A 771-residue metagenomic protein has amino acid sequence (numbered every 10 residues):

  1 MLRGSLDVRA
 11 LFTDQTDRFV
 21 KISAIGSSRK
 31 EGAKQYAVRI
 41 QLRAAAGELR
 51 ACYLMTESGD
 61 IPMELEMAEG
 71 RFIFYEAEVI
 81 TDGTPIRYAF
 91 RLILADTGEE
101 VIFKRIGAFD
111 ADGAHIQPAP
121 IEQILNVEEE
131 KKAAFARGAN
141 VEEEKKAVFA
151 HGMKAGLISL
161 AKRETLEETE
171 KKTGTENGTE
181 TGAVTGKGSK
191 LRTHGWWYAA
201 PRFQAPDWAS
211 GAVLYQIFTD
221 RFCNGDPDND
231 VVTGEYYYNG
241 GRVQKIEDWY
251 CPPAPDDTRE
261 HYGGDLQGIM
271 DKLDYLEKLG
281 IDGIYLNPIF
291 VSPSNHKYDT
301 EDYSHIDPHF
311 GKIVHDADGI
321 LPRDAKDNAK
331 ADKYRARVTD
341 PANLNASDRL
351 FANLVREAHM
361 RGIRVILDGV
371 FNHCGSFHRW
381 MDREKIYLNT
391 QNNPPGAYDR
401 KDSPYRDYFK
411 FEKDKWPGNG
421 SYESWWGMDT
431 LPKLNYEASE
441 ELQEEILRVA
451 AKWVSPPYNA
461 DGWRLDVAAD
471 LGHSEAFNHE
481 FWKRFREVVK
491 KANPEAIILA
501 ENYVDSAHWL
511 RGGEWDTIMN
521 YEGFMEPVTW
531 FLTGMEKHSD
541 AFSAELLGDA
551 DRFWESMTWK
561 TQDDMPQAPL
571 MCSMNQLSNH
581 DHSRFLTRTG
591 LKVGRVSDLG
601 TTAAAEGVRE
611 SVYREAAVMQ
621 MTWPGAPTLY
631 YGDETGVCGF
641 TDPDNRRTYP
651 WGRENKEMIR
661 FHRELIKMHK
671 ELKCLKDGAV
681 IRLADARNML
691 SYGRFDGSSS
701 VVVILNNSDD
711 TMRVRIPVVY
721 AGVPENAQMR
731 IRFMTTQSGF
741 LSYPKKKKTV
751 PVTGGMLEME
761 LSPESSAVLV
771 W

Functional and structural regions predicted by a protein language model:
M1-E130, F135-G138, G152-M153, L157-E168 (+3 more regions): Glycan-association/targeting regions that enable binding to alpha-glucans and other polysaccharides
R39-A45, S708-V723: Surface-exposed beta-strand/loop patches in extracellular or lumenal glycoproteins
A212, T219-D282, I289-P457, F485 (+3 more regions): Substrate-binding/active-site clefts of carbohydrate-active enzymes
V213, K746-W771: C-terminal beta-strand-rich structural cap/linker in extracellular carbohydrate-active enzymes
I217, L276, L286, Y303 (+8 more regions): Conserved, mostly hydrophobic/aromatic
T258-D265, T390-N393, D399-E441, E475-F553 (+1 more regions): Extended substrate-binding grooves/exosites of carbohydrate-active enzymes
F377, P457, W482, R486-E487 (+6 more regions): Conserved alpha/beta catalytic core and glycan-binding cleft of carbohydrate-active enzymes
P650-L683: Aromatic- and carboxylate-lined catalytic core of secreted/periplasmic carbohydrate-active enzymes
